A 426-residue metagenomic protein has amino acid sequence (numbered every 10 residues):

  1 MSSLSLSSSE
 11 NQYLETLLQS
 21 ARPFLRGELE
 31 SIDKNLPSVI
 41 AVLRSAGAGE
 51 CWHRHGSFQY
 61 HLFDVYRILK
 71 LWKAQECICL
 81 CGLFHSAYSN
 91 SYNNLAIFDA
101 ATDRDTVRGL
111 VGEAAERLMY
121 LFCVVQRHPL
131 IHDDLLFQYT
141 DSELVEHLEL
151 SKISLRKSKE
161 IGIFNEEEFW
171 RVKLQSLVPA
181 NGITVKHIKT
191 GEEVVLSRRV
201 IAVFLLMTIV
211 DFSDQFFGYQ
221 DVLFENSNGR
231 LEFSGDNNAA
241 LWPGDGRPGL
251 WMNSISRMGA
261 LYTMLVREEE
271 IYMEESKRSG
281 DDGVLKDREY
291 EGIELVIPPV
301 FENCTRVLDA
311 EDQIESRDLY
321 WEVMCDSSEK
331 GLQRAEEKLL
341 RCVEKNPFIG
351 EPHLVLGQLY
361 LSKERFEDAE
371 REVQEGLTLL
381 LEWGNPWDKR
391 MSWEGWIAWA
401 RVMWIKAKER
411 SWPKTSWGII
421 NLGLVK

Functional and structural regions predicted by a protein language model:
S45-W52, F58, V65-N253, R257 (+1 more regions): Divalent metal-dependent catalytic cores for phosphoryl transfer on phosphate-bearing substrates
E302-D318, R341-E344: TPR-adjacent "capping" and linker segments in tetratricopeptide-repeat scaffold/adaptor proteins
I314-R317, W321-C325, V355, A398 (+1 more regions): "A position-specific structural signal for the A-helix of alpha-solenoid helical repeats
E367-G384: TPR/TPR-like (Sel1-like) alpha-helical repeat modules
